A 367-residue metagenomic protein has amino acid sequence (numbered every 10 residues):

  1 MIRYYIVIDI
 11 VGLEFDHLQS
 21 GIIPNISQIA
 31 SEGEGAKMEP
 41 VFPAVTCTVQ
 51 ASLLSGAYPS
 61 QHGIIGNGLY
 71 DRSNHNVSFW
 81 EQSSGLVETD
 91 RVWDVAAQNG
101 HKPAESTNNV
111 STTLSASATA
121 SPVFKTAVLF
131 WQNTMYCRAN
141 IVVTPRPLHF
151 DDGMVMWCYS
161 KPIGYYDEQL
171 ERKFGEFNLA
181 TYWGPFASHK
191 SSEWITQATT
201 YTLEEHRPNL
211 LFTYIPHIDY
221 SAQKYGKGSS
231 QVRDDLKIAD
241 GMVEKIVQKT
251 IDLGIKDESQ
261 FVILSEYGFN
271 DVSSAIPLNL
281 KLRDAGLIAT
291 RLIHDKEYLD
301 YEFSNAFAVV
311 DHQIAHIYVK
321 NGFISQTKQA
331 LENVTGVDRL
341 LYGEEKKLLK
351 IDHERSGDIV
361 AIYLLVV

Functional and structural regions predicted by a protein language model:
M1-Y5: Extreme N-terminal starter segment of soluble prokaryotic enzymes
I6-V7, N25, I238-L282, L287-I288 (+1 more regions): Metal-dependent active-site segment of extracytoplasmic phospho-/sulfohydrolases and closely related
L18-Q61, A127: Short, structured active-site-proximal loop/turn typified by the sulfatase FGly-forming signature C/S-X-P-X-R
P24-N25, V142-R146, G226-S230, I276-K281: Short secondary-structure boundary/capping segments
A57-G226, I324-Q326, E332-R339: His/Asp/Glu-rich, glycine-adjacent segments that coordinate divalent cations and/or stabilize oxyanion chemistry on
G226-D240: Active-site-proximal segments of metal-dependent phosphoesterases and phosphodiesterases across multiple
S265-H312, V366-V367: Histidine-centered active-site microenvironments of extracellular/periplasmic hydrolases and transferases
Y298-V367: Active-site neighborhoods of enzymes that stabilize oxyanions during catalysis
